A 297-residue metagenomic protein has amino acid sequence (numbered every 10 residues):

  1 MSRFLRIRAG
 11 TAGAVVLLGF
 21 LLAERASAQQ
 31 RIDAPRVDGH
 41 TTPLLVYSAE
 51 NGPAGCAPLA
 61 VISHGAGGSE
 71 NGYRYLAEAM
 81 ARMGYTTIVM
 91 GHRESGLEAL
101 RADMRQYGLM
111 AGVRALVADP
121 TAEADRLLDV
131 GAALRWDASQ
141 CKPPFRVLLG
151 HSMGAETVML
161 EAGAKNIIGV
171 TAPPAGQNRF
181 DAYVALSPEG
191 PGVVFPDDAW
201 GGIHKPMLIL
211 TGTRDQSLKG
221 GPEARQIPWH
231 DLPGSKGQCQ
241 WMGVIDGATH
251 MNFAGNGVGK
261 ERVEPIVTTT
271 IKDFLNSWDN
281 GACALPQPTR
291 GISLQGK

Functional and structural regions predicted by a protein language model:
S2-G13: Bacterial N-terminal signal peptides that target proteins for export
A12-L21: Bacterial N-terminal signal peptides
A26-A28: Boundary at the C-terminal end of the N-terminal hydrophobic targeting segment
A34-K142: Serine-hydrolase catalytic machinery in alpha/beta-hydrolase-like enzymes
I62-A66, S152, P188, G212-T213: Glycine-rich His-Gly loop
A133-G202: Primarily recognizes the serine-hydrolase "nucleophile elbow" in alpha/beta-hydrolase and SGNH/GDSL folds
T171-V244: The feature captures the conserved acid-bearing segment of alpha/beta-hydrolase catalytic domains
G247-T249, A254-K297: Alpha/beta-hydrolase-fold serine-hydrolase catalytic core, especially in secreted/extracellular enzymes
